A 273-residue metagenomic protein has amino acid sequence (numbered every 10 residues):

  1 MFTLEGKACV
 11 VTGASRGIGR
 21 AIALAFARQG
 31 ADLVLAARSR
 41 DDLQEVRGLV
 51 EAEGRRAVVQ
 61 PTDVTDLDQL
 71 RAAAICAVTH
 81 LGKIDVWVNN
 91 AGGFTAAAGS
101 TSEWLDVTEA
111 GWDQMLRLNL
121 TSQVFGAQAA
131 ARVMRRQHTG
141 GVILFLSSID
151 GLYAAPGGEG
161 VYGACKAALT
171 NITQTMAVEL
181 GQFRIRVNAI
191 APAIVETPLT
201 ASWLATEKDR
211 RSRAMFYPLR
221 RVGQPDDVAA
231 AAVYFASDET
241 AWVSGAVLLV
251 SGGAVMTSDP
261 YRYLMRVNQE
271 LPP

Functional and structural regions predicted by a protein language model:
A8, S15-G17: Conserved glycine-rich cofactor-binding loop
W87, G181, R186, V243-G245: Short, small/polar-rich loop/turn modules that mediate ligand/substrate recognition or access, typified
G93-F94, L144-A168, T173-Q182, I194-V195: Catalytic loop of short-chain dehydrogenase/reductase
A98-L116, R213: Substrate-binding pocket helix/loop in short-chain dehydrogenase/reductase
A127-Q128, Q174: A short, exposed helix-loop element centered on a Lys and neighboring polar residues
R132, V178-E179, A241: Alpha-helical segment proximal to the catalytic Tyr-Lys
V233, S244-P273: Short C-terminal tail/terminal secondary-structure segment of NAD(P)H-dependent dehydrogenase/reductase domains
